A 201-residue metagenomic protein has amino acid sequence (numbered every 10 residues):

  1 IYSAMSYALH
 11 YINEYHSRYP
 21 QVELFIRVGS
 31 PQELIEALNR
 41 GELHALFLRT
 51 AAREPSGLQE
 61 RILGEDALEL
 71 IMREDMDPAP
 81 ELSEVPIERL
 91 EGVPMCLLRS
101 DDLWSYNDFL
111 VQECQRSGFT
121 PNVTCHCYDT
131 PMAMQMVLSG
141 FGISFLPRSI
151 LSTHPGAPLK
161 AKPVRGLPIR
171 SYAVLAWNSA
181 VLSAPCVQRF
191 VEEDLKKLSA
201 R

Functional and structural regions predicted by a protein language model:
I1-Y19, E23-E36: N-terminal winged-helix
Y7, K160-R201: A late-sequence structural motif
Y7, P94-S117, S183-V187, V191-E192: Secondary-structure junction motif
Q21-F25, T120-T124, Y172-V174: Residues at or immediately flanking beta-strands
I26-R27, A45-A51, M72-R73: Short beta-strand elements of ligand-binding domains
S30-I35, N39-L43, R49, D101-K160: Hydrophobic hinge/microswitch elements
P55-R61, E65-D66, P80, P131-A180: Beta-alpha-beta core module
G57-L68, M72-M95: Flexible hinge/capping segments at coil-to-helix
